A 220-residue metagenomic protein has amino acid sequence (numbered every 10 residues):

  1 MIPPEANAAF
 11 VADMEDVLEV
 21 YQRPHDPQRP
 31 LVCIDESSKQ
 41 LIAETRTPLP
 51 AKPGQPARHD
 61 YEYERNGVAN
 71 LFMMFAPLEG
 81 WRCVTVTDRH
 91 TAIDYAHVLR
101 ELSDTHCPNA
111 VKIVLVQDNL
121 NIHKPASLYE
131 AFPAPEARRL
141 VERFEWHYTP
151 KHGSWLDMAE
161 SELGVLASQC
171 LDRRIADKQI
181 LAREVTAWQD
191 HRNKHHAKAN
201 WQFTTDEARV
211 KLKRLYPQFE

Functional and structural regions predicted by a protein language model:
P3-A9, T45, I180-E220: C-terminal domain-tail junction helix/linker
D13-R100, L212: Extended, low-complexity cationic-aromatic segments
C33-D35, M74, G80, L99 (+5 more regions): Mobile genetic element proteins and their domesticated derivatives, centered on retroelements and DNA transposons
I42-E44, K124-Y129: A short acidic (Asp/Glu
R58-E64, E136-M158, R173-A176: RNase H-like polynucleotidyl transferase catalytic core
R82, K151, A159-K178, H191-H195: Active-site proximal helix-loop segment of RNase H-like, two-metal nucleases, encompassing DDE(D)
I93-V114: Short, basic/hydrophobic alpha-helical segments
A110-K124: Acidic/histidine-rich, metal-coordinating catalytic segments
